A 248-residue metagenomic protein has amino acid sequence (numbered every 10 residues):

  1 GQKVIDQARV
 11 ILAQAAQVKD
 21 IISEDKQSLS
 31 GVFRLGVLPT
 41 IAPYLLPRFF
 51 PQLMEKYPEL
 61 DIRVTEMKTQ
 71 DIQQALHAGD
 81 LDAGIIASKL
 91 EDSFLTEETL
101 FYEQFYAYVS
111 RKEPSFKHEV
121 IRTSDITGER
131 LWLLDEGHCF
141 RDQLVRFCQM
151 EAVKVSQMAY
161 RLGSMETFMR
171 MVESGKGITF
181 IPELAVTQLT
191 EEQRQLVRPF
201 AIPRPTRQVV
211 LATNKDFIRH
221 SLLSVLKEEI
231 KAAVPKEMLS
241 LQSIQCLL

Functional and structural regions predicted by a protein language model:
G1, L35, A75-H77, I126 (+2 more regions): Hydrophobic residues within well-ordered alpha-helices
G1-E24, S224, K231-P235: Alpha-helical "hinge/linker" immediately C-terminal to small N-terminal DNA-binding modules
S30-S93, K154, R161-L162: Central regulatory/effector-binding core of bacterial HTH transcription factors
V32-G36, G84, Y108, W132 (+2 more regions): Short, well-ordered beta-strand segments
L45, L131, L196-L239: A late-sequence structural motif
K68-L81, I86-A87, C139-V197: Hydrophobic hinge/microswitch elements
D92-T99, E103-Q104, H118-E119, E166-D216: Beta-alpha-beta core module
S115-F116, R130-E151, R219-S221, K227 (+1 more regions): Secondary-structure junction motif
